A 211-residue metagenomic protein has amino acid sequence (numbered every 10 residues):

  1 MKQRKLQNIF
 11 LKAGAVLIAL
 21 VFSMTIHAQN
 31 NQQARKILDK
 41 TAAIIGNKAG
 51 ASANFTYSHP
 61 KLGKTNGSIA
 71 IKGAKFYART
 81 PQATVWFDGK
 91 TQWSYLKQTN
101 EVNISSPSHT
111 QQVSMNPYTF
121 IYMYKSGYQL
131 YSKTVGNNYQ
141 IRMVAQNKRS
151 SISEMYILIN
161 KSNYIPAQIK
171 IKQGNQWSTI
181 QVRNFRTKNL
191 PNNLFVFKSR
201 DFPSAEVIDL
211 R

Functional and structural regions predicted by a protein language model:
K2, L6, A13, L20 (+3 more regions): N-terminal leader/targeting segments and the immediate start of mature chains
N47, A70-Y77, W86-T91, I159-P166 (+1 more regions): Short, solvent-exposed coil/turn segments at beta-strand boundaries
A49-F55, T65-I69, A78, S153 (+1 more regions): One face of beta-strands
S52-N54, W93, R142, Q181: Soluble periplasmic/extracytoplasmic beta-strand elements of cell-envelope proteins
N66-M115, Q173-T179: An acidic-aromatic
N66-S68, A83-T84, Q129-Y131, E154-L158: Short, surface-exposed charged micro-motifs
S94-S151: Surface-exposed, polar helix/loop patches in the mature regions of secreted/periplasmic/lumenal proteins that form
S132-R211: Gly/Pro-enriched, hydrophobic low-complexity segments that function as extracytoplasmic propeptides/linkers
